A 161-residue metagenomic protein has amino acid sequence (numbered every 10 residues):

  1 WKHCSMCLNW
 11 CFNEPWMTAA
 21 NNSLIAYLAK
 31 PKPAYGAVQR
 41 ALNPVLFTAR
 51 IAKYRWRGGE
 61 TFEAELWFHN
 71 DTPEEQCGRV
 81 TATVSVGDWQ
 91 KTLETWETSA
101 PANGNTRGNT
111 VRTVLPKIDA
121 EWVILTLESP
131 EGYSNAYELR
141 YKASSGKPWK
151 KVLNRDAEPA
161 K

Functional and structural regions predicted by a protein language model:
W1-R79, G87: Substrate-binding clefts and catalytic carboxylate motifs of secreted carbohydrate-active enzymes
R40, G104-G108, E138: A generic structural signal for ordered secondary structure
W67, T81-T83, T126-E128: Residue-level recognition of well-ordered beta-strand positions that form the cores of beta-sheet-rich folds across
R79, G87-A120, S129: Intrinsically disordered, low-complexity Pro/Gly/Ser/Thr-rich segments with frequent PxxP/GP/PP motifs and embedded
D119-E131, N135-Y137: Short, aromatic- and glycine-rich surface loops/edge beta-strands on solvent-exposed regions
G132-K161: Short beta-strand elements
